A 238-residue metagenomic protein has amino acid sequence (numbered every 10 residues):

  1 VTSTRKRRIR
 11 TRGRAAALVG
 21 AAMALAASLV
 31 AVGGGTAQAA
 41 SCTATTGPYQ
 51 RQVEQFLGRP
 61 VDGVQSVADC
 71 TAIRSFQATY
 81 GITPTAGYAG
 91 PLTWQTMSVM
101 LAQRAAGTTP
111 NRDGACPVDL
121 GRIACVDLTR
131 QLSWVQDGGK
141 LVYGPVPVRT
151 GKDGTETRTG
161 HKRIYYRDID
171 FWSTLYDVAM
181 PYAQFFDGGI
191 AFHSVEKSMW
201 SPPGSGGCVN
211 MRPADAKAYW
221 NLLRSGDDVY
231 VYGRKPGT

Functional and structural regions predicted by a protein language model:
V1-A39: Secretory targeting and sorting signals
V19, A40, R104, T108-G121 (+2 more regions): Exported/periplasmic cell-wall-interacting domains
A40-M100: Short acidic, glycine/serine/threonine-rich helix-capping segments at coil-helix boundaries
Q50, E54, C70-I73, W94 (+6 more regions): Extracytoplasmic/secreted envelope proteins and their assembly/folding machinery, especially bacterial periplasmic
L57-V61, Q77-P84, L101, D137 (+5 more regions): Sec/Tat-exported extracytoplasmic proteins
T79-P84, Q103-G107, Y143, T157: Secretory-pathway/luminal and periplasmic proteins that interact with or process carbohydrate-rich
A89, T93, L101, R130 (+5 more regions): A mature extracytoplasmic/lumenal domain signature
N111-G154: A structural motif detector for short, solvent-exposed N-terminal "entry" segments of globular domains
